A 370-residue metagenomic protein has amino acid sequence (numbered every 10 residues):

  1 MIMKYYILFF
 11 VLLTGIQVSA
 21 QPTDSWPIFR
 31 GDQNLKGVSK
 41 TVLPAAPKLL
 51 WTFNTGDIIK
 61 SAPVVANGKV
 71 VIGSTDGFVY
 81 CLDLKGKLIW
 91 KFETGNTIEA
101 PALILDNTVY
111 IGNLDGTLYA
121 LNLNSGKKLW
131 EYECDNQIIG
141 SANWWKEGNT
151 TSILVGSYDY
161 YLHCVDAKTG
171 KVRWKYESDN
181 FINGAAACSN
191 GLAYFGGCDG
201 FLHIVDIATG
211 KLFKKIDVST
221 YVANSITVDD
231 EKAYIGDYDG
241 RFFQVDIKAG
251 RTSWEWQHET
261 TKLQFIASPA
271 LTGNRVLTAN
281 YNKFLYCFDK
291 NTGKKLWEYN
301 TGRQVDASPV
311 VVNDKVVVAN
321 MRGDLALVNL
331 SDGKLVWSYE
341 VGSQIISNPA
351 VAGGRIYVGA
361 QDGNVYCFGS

Functional and structural regions predicted by a protein language model:
M1-I2: Short, Lys/Arg-enriched N-terminal segments with co-localized hydrophobic residues within the first ~10-30 amino acids
Y5-G15: Sec-dependent N-terminal signal peptides
I16-A20: Sec/Tat signal peptide C-region and signal peptidase I cleavage site
P22-G31, D57-F78, F92-Y119, Y132 (+7 more regions): Repeat-blade elements of multi-bladed beta-propeller folds
P22-L49: Blade/loop signatures of beta-propeller domains
T41, C81, C164, S253-E255 (+2 more regions): Preference for long, amphipathic alpha-helical scaffolds in soluble/luminal domains and all-alpha bundles
L49-F53, K87-F92, K127-Y132, K171-Y176 (+4 more regions): A short beta-strand motif characteristic of beta-propeller blades
D83-K87, N122-S125, D166-T169, D206-G210 (+4 more regions): Short loop/turn segments that connect beta-strands within beta-propeller blades
